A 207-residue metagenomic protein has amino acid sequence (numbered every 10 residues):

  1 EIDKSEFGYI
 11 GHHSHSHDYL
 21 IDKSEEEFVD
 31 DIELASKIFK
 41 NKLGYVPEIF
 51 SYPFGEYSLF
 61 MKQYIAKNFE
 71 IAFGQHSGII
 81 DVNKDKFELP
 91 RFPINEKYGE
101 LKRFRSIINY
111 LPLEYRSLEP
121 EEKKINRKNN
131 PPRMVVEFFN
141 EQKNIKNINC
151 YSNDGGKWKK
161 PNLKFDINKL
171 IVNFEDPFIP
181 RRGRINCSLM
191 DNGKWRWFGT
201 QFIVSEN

Functional and structural regions predicted by a protein language model:
E1-F60, N83-P90: Metal-dependent polysaccharide deacetylase catalytic core of the NodB/CE4 family, i.e., the active-site-bearing domain
E1-G11, H15, K62-K124: Active-site-adjacent pocket scaffolds in enzyme catalytic domains
F28, F50, F69, K102-F104 (+1 more regions): Aromatic-residue hotspot detector
F39-F54, I80-D85, K157-P177: Repeat-unit-sized solenoid/scaffold elements
K42, A72, V136-N140: Glycine-centered structural positions embedded in regular secondary structure
F54, H76-S77, F138: Active-site proximal loops enriched in glycine and acidic residues that flank catalytic Cys/His/Asp and coordinate
R91-N207: Terminal accessory/targeting
